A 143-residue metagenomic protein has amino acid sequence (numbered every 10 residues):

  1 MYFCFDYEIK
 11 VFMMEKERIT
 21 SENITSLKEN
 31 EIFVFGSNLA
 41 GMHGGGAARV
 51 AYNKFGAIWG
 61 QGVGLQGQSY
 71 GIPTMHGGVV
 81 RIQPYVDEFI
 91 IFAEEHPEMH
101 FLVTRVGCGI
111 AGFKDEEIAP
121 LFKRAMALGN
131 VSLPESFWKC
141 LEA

Functional and structural regions predicted by a protein language model:
Y2-A143: Macrodomain-like recognition of ADP-ribose-binding/processing modules
